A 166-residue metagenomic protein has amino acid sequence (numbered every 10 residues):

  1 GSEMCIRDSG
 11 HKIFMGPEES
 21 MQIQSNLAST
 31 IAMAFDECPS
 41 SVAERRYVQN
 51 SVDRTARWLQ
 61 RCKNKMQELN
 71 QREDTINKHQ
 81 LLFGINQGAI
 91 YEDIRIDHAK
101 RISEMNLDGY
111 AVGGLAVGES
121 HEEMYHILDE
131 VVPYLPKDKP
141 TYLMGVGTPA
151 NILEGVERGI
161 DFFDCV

Functional and structural regions predicted by a protein language model:
G1-I6: Short, small-residue-biased leader/transition segments that mark boundaries at the very start of proteins
R7-E19: Glycine-rich anion/phosphate-binding loops
G16-S25, N64: Short, charged beta->alpha transition segments
I23-A34, I102: Short coil-to-beta-strand
S29-I31, A56-Q60, Q80: Long, low-complexity, charge-dense
I31-Q49, E119: Glycine-rich, proline-tolerant flexible connector loops at the mouths of alpha/beta enzymes
A43-T55, Q71-T75, H79: Short acidic, glycine/proline-enriched helix-loop-strand junctions
A56, K65, L69, N77 (+2 more regions): Glycine-rich phosphate/ribose-binding loops and adjacent secondary-structure elements that form binding surfaces
